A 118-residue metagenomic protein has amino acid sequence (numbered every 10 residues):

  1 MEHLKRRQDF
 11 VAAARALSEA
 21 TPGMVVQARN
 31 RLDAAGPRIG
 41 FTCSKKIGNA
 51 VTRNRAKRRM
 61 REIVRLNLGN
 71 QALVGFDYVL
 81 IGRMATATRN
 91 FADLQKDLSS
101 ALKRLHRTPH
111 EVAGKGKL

Functional and structural regions predicted by a protein language model:
M1-L118: Positively charged, solvent-exposed patches that mediate nucleic-acid binding
